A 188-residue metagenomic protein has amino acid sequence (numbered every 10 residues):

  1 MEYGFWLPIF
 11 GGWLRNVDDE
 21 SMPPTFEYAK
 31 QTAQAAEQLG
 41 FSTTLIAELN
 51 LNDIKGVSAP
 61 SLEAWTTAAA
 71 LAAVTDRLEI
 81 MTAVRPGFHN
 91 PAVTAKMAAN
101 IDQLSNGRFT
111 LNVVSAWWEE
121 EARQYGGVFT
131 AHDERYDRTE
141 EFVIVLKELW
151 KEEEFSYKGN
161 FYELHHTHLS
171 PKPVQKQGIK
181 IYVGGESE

Functional and structural regions predicted by a protein language model:
M1-V74, K158, K172-I179: N-terminal beta1-alpha1-beta2 module of alpha/beta enzyme domains
E2-M22, E27, P86-Y157: Flexible, glycine-rich active-site loops centered on histidine and acidic residues that chelate a metal or position
Y3-L7, T44-I46, E79-V84, F109-V113 (+1 more regions): Hydrophobic faces of well-ordered beta-strands that scaffold small-molecule active sites in alpha/beta enzyme cores
E37-Q38, A68-R77, A98, D102-F109: Acidic (Asp/Glu)-rich catalytic clusters
A47-N52, V84-R85, G126: Short linear capping/connector segments at secondary-structure termini
E140, E163, I179-K180: Functional cleft and adjacent loop/helix regions within the main domain that mediate ligand binding or catalysis
E163-L169, G185: Active-site glycine-rich loop that binds ribose-phosphate moieties when present
